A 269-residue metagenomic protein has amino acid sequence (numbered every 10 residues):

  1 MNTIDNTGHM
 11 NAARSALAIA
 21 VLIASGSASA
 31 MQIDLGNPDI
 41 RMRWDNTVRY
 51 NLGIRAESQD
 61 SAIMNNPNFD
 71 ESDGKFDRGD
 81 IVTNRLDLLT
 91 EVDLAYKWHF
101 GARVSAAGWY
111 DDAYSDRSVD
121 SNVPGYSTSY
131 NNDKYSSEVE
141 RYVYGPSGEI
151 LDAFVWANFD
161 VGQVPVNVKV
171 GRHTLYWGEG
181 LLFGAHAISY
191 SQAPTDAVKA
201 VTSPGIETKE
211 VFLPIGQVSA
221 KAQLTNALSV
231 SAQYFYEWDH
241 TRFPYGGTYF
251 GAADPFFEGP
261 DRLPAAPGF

Functional and structural regions predicted by a protein language model:
S25-S27: N-terminal signal peptide c-region/cleavage motif recognized by signal peptidases
A30-N37, R41, V166-N167, G180: Cleaved targeting-peptide boundary
Q32, D45, L89-D93, F154-W156 (+1 more regions): Outer-membrane beta-barrel architecture
I33, K75-D80, R141-G145, P204-E207 (+1 more regions): Outer-membrane beta-barrel domain signature
I33-N68, A102: Transmembrane beta-strand segments of Gram-negative outer membrane beta-barrel proteins
I40, D70-S72, D80-L88, P146-L151 (+1 more regions): Residues that define the transmembrane beta-barrel architecture of outer-membrane proteins
L52-R85, R117, S121, T128: Surface-exposed strand-loop-strand hairpins of Gram-negative outer-membrane beta-barrel proteins
H99-D254: Outer membrane beta-barrel
